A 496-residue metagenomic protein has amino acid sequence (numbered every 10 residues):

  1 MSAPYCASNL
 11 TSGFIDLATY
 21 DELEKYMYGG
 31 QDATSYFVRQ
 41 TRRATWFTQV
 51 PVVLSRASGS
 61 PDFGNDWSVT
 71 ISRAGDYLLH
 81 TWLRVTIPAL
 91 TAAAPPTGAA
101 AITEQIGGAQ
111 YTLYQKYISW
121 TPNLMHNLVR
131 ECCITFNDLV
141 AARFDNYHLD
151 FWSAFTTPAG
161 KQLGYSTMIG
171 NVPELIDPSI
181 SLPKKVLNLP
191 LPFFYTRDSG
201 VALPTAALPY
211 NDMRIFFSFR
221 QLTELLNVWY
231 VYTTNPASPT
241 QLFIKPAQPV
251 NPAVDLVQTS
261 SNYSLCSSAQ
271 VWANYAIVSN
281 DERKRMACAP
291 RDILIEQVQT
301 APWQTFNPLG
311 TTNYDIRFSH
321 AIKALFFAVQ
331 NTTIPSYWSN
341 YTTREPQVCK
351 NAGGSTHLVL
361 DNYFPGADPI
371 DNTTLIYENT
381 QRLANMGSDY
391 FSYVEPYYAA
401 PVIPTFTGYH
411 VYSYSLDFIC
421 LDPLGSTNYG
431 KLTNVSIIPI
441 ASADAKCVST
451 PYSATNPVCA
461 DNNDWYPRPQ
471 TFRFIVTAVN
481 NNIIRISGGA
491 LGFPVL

Functional and structural regions predicted by a protein language model:
M1-L496: Short, low-complexity Pro/Thr/Gly
